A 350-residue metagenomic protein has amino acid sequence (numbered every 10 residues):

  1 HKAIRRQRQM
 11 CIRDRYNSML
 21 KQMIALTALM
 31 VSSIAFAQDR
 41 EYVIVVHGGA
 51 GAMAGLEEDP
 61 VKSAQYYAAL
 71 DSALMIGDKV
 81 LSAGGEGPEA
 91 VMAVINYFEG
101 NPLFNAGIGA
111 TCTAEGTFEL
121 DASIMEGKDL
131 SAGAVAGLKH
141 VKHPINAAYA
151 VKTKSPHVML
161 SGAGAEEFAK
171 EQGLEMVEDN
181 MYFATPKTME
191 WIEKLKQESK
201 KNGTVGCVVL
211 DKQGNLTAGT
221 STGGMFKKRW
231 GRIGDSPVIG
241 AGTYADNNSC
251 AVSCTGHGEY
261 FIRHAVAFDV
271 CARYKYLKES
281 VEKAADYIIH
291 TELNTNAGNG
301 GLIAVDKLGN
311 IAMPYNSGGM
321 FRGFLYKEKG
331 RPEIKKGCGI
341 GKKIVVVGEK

Functional and structural regions predicted by a protein language model:
H1, I34, E292-L293: Short, flexible, glycine/charge-rich loop motifs used to bind or transfer phosphoryl groups or to couple energy/partner
H1-D14: Single conserved hydrophobic/aromatic residue that forms the stacking wall/gate of nucleotide- or nucleobase-binding
Q7, T27-A28: Secretory pathway export signals and precursors
Q7-Q9, Q22, Q38: Glutamine-centric residue-chemistry signal
R13-I24: Bacterial N-terminal signal peptides that target proteins for export
A28-F36: Hydrophobic h-region of N-terminal signal peptides that target proteins for export in Gram-negative bacteria
Q38-K350: Alpha/propeptide regions of enzymes that mature by internal proteolysis
